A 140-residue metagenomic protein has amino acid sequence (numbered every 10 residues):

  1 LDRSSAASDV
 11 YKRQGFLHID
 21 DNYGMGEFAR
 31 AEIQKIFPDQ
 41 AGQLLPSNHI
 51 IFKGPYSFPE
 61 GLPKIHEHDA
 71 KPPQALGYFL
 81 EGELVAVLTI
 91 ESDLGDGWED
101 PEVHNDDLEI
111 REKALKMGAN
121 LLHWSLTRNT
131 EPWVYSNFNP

Functional and structural regions predicted by a protein language model:
L1-A7, Y11: Single conserved hydrophobic/aromatic residue that forms the stacking wall/gate of nucleotide- or nucleobase-binding
K12, Q34, P38, L126-T127: Sec-exported extracytoplasmic/periplasmic mature domains
G15: Glycine-centered, small-residue-biased loops immediately flanking beta-strands in adenine/cofactor-binding cores
G24-E102, D107-A119, S136-F138: An acidic, glycine-rich "communication" segment
H123-N139: Charged phosphate-binding loop/patch that engages nucleotide di/tri-phosphates or the phosphate backbone of nucleic
